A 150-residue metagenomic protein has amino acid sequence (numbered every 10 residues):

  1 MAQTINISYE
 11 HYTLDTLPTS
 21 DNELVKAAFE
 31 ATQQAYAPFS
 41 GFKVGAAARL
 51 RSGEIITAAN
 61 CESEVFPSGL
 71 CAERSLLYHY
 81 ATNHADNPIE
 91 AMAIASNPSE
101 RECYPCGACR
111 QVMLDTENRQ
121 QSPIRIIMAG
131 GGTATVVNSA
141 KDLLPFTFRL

Functional and structural regions predicted by a protein language model:
M1-Q34, Y78, H84-L150: C-terminal binding/interaction regions
L24-A27, A31, F42, E54 (+3 more regions): Generic hydrophobic secondary-structure packing signal
Y36-F39: Short Gly/Pro-enriched turn/cap motifs at secondary-structure boundaries
G41-L50: Short beta-strand scaffold segments in enzyme catalytic cores
R49, E73, Q111: Short, electropositive, low-hydrophobicity segments enriched in small/polar residues
L50-E54, G130-G131: Short acidic-glycine loop/turn motifs at beta-strand connectors
S52-S63, P88-M92: Glycine/charged-rich beta-loop-alpha catalytic/anionic-binding loops adjacent to active sites
N60-R74: Compact, glycine-rich, soluble single-domain proteins
